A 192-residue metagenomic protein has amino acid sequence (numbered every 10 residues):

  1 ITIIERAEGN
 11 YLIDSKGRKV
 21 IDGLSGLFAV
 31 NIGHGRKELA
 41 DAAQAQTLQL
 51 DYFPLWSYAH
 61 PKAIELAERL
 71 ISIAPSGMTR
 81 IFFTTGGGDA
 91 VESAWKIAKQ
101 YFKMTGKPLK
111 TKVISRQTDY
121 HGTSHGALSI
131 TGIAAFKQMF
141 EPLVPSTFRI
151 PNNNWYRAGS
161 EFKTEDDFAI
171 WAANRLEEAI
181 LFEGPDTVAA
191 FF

Functional and structural regions predicted by a protein language model:
I4-E8: Short, small/polar residue-rich loop motifs at catalytic or cofactor-binding pockets
G9, V20, S146-T147: A residue-level signal for beta-strand positions that form part of recognition/binding surfaces within mature
S15-K16: Residue-level recognition of short loop/turn positions
K19-K107, I114: Glycine-rich loop-to-alpha-helix module at the N-terminal edge of alpha/beta enzyme cores
G77, T105-K110, L143, P185-T187: Short helix-terminating capping/connector loops at secondary-structure junctions
Q117-F192: PLP-dependent aminotransferase-class I/II
